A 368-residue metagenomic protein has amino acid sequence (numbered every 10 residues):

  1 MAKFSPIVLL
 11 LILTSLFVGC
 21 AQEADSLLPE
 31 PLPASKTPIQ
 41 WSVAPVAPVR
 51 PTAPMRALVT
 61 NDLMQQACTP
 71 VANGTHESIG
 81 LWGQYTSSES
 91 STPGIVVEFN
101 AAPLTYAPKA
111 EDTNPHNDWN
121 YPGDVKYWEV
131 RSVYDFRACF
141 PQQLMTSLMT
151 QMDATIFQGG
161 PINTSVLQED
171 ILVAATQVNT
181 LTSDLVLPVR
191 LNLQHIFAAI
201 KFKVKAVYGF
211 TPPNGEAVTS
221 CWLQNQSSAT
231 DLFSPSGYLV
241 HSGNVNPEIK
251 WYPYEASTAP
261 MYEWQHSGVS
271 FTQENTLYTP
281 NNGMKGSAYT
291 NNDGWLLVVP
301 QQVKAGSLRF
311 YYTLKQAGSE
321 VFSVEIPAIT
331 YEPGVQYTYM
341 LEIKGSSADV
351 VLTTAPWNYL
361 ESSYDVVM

Functional and structural regions predicted by a protein language model:
M1-A2, I12: Intrinsic disorder/low-complexity segments
A2-P6, F17-M368: Sec-type signal peptide cleavage vicinity
L11-F17: Hydrophobic core
